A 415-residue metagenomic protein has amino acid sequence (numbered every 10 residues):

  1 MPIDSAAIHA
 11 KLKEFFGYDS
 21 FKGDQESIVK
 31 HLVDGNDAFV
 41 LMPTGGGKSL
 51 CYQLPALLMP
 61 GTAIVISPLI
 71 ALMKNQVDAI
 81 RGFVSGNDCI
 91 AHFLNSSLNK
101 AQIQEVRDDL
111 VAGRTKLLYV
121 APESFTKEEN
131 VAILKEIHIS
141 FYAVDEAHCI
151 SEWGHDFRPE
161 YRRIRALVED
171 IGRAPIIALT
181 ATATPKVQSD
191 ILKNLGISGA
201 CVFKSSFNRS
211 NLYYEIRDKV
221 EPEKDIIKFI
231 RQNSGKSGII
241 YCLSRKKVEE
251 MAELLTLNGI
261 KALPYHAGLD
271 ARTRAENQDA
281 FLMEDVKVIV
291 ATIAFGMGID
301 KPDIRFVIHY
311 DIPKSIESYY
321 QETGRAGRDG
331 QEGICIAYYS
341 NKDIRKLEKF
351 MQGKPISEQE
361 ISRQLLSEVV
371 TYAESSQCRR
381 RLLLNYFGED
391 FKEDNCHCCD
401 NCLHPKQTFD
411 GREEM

Functional and structural regions predicted by a protein language model:
M1-I3: Basic/polar N-terminal segments that are highly enriched at the extreme N-terminus, encompassing both cleavable
A6-F15, D19, G23, S27-F39 (+6 more regions): Helicase motor core with emphasis on the C-terminal RecA-like subdomain
A71: Conserved Rossmann-like nucleotide-cofactor binding loop
S318, I361-Q364, E368, C378 (+1 more regions): Generic recognition of stable, solvent-exposed alpha-helical segments in well-folded globular domains
V370, E374-M415: Cys/His-rich short segments
